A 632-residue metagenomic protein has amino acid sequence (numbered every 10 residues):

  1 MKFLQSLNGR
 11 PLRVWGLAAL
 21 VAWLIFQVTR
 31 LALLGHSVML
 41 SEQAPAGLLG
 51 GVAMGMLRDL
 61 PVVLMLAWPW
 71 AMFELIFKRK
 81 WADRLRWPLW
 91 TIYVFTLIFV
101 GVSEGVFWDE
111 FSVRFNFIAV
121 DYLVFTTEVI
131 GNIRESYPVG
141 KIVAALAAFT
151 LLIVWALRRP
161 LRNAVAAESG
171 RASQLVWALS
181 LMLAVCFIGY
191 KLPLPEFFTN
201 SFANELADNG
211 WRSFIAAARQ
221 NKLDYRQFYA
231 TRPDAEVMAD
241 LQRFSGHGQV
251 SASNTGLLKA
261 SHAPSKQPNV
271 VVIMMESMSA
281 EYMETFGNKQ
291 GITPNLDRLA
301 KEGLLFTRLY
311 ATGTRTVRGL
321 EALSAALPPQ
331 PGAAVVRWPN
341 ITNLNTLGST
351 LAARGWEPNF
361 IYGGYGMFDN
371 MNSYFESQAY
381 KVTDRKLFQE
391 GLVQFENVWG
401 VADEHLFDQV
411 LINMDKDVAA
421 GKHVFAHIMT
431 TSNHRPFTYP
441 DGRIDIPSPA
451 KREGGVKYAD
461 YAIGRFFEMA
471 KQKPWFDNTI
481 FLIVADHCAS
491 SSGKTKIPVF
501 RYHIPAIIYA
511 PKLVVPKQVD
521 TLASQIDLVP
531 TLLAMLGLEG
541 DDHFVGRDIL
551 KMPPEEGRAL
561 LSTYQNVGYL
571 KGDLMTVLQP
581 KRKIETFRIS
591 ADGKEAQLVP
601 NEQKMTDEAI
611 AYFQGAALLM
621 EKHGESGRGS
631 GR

Functional and structural regions predicted by a protein language model:
K2-D224: Transmembrane and membrane-interface helices of multi-pass, inner-membrane envelope-modifying transferases
L7, Q43, V120, V124-F125 (+8 more regions): Short coil/turn linker and secondary-structure boundary residues
I25, T126-T127, D208-W211, K222 (+7 more regions): Alpha-helix initiation and N-capping motif
R84, Y225-E236, V336-N340, G546-R547: Short alpha-helical "patches" and their helix-cap loops
P138-G140, A144, E236-D240, F375: Long, well-ordered, tryptophan-enriched scaffold segments
A145, F197, R226-R232, H427-M429: Short coil/turn segments at secondary-structure boundaries
N221-L223, Q227-K259: Short coil-to-helix leader/linker segments, especially the first N-terminal amphipathic alpha-helix with its helix
S245-R632: Solvent-exposed soluble domains appended to multi-pass membrane proteins
